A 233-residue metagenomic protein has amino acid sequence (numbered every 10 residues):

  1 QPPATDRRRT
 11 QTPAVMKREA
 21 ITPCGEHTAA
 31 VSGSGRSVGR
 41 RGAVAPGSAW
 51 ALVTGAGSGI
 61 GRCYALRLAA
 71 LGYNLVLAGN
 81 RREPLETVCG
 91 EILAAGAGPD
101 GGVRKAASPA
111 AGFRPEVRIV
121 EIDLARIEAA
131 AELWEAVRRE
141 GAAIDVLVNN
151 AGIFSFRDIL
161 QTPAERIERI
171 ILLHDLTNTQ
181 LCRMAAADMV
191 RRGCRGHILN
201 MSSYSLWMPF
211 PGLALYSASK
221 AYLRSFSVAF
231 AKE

Functional and structural regions predicted by a protein language model:
W50, G57-S58: Conserved glycine-rich cofactor-binding loop
Y73-T87: Conserved glycine-rich Rossmann-like NAD(P)H-binding loop of the short-chain dehydrogenase/reductase
N150-S155: Conserved NAD(P)H cofactor-binding loop of Rossmann-fold oxidoreductase domains
D158-L160, R166-I170: Substrate-binding pocket helix/loop in short-chain dehydrogenase/reductase
L160, F210-A214: Active-site loop immediately N-terminal to the catalytic Tyr-X3-Lys motif of short-chain dehydrogenase/reductase
C182, S219: Active-site helix of classical SDR
S203: Residue(s) in the substrate-gating loop at a strand-loop-helix junction that position the organic substrate next
